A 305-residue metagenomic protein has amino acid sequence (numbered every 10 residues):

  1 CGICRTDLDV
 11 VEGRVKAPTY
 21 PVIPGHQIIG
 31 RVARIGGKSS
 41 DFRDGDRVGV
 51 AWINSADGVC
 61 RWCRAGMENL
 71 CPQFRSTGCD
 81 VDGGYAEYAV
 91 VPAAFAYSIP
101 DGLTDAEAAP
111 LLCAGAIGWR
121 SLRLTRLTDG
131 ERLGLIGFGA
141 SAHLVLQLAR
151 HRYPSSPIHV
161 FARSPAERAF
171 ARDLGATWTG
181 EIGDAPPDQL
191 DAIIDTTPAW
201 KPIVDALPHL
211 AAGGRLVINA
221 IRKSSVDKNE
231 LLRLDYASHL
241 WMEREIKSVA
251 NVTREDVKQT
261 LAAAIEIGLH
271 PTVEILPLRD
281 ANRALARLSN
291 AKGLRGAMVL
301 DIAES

Functional and structural regions predicted by a protein language model:
C1, E12-R61, P100-G102: Glycine-rich beta-strand-centered segment in the early N-terminal region that forms part of a ligand/cofactor-binding
T6-D9: Cytochrome P450 core scaffold surrounding the K-helix E-X-X-R motif and the conserved "meander" helix-loop region
I29, G49, Y97, G134 (+5 more regions): Structural detector of well-ordered beta-strand residues that form the stable sheet scaffold of enzyme domains
D41-D44, D129, A212: Short, flexible surface segments
V48, D101-G183: Mid-domain Rossmann-like dinucleotide-binding core that forms the NAD(H)/NADP(H) cofactor-binding site
A56-I136: NAD(P)H dinucleotide-binding glycine-rich loop of Rossmann-like/cofactor-binding domains, especially the beta1-alpha1
T125, R152, P165-E245: Glycine-rich cofactor phosphate-binding loops and adjacent beta1-alpha1 units of small-molecule cofactor enzyme domains
A162, R254-S305: C-terminal hydrophobic helical "lid"/dimerization subdomain of Rossmann-like NAD(P)H-dependent oxidoreductases
